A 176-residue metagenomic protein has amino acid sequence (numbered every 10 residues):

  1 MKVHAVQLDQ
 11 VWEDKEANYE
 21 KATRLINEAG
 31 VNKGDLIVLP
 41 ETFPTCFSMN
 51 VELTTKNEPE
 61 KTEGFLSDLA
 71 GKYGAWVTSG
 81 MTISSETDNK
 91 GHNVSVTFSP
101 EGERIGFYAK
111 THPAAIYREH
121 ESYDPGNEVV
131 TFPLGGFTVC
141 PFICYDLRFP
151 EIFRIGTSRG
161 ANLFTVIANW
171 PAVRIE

Functional and structural regions predicted by a protein language model:
M1-A5: Extreme N-terminal starter segment of soluble prokaryotic enzymes
V6, I37, C140-F142: Hydrophobic positions in the central parallel beta-sheet of the AAA+
Q7-E13: Short polar catalytic/cofactor-binding loops
Q10, P44-T45, F149: Active-site micro-motifs of SAM-dependent methyltransferase domains
K15, R24-E101, F107, P171-E176: Cys-nucleophile CN-hydrolase/nitrilase-fold catalytic domain and related Cys-dependent amidase chemistry that acts on
A17-N27, R148-R154: Short, acidic/polar
N18-Y19, E58-P59, Y145: A conditional alpha-helix N-cap/helix-loop micro-motif detector
T55, D68, E86-N162, I167-E176: Active-site catalytic loop in hydrolytic enzyme cores
